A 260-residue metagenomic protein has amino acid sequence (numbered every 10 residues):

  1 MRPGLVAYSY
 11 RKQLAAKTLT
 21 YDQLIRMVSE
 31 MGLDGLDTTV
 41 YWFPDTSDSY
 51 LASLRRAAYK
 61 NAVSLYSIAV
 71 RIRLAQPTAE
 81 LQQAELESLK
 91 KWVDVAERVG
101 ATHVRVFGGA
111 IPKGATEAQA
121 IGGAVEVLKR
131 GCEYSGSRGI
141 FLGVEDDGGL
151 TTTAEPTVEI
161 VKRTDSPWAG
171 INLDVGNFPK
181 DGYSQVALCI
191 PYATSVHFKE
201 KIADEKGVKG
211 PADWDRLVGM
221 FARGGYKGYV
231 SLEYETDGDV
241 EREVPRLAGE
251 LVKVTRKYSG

Functional and structural regions predicted by a protein language model:
M1-G32, T151-G260: Histidine-acidic metal/acid-base catalytic patches
K17, S47, T78-L81, E85 (+6 more regions): Residue-level preference for long, well-ordered alpha-helices that form the structural scaffold of enzyme catalytic
I25, D48-K60, K90-R98, Y183-L188 (+1 more regions): Short amphipathic alpha-helices and their capping/turn segments at secondary-structure boundaries
M27-D45: N-terminal substrate-binding region of glycoside hydrolase catalytic domains
L33-D34, V63, A96, A101 (+2 more regions): A structural motif
D37, S67-A69, R105, G143 (+2 more regions): Conserved beta-strand positions in the central sheet of alpha/beta enzyme cores
F43-T46, P112, G149, N177-F178 (+1 more regions): Glycine-/small-residue-rich active-site loops that bind phosphorylated ligands and cofactors
R55-S67, L74-G170, K180: Active-site acidic/histidine proton-transfer and metal-coordination neighborhood in alpha/beta enzyme cores
